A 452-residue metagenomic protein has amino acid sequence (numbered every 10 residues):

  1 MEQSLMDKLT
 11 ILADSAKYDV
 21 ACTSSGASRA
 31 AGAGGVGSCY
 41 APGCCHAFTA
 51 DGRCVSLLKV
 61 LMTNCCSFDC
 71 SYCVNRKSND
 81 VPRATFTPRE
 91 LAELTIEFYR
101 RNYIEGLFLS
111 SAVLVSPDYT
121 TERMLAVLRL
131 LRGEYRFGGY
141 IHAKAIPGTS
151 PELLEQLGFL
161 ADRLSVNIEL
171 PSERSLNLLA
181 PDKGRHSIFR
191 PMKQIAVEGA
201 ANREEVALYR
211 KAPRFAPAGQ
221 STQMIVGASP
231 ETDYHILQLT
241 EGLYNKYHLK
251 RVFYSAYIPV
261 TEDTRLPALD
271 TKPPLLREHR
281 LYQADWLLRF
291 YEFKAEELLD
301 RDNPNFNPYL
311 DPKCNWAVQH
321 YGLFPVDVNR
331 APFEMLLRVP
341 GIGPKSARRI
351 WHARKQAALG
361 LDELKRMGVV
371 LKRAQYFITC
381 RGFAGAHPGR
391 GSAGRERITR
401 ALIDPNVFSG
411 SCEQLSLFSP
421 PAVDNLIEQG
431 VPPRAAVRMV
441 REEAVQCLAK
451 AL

Functional and structural regions predicted by a protein language model:
M1, A216, Y234-Y247, L275-R277 (+3 more regions): Long C-terminal interaction/binding lobes of large macromolecular proteins
M1-C65, V370, I378, A386-L452: Flexible, acidic/Gly-rich N-terminal and inter-domain linker regions that tether and position cofactor-handling modules
M1-F68, Y72-T222, V226-P230, L243 (+2 more regions): Conserved Radical SAM active-site core
N177, F189-A196, G227-H235, E241 (+1 more regions): A structural motif corresponding to the C-terminal lobe/cap of the Radical SAM core domain
R265-L337, R373-A422, A451: Long, highly charged, low-complexity intrinsically disordered interaction regions that mediate electrostatic DNA/RNA
A353-R354: Residue-level signature of tetratricopeptide-repeat
